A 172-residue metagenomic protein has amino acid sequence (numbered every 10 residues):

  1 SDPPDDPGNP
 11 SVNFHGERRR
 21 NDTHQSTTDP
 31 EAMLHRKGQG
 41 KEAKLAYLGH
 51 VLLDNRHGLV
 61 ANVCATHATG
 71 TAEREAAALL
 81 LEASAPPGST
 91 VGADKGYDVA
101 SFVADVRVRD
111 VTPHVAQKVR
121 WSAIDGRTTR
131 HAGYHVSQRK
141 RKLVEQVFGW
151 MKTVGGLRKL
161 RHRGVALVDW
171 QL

Functional and structural regions predicted by a protein language model:
S1-R109, R161: Polybasic low-complexity intrinsically disordered regions
D6-H15, K95-D169: Helix-centered, glycine/charged polyanion-binding patches within enzymatic domains that contact phosphate-containing
T71, L167-L172: Short, conserved micro-motifs enriched in small and acidic residues
